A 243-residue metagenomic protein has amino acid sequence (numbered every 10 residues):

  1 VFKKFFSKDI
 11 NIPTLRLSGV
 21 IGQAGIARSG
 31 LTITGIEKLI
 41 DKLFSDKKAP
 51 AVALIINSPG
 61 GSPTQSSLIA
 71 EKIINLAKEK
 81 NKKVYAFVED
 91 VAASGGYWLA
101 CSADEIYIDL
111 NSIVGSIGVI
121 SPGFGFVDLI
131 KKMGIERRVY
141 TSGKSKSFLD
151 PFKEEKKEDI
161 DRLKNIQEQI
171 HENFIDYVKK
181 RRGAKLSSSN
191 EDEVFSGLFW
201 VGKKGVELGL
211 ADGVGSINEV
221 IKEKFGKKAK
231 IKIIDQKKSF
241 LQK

Functional and structural regions predicted by a protein language model:
V1-D109, I120-K243: N-terminal organellar transit peptides
I113-V119: Active-site loop architecture of trypsin-fold serine endopeptidases
